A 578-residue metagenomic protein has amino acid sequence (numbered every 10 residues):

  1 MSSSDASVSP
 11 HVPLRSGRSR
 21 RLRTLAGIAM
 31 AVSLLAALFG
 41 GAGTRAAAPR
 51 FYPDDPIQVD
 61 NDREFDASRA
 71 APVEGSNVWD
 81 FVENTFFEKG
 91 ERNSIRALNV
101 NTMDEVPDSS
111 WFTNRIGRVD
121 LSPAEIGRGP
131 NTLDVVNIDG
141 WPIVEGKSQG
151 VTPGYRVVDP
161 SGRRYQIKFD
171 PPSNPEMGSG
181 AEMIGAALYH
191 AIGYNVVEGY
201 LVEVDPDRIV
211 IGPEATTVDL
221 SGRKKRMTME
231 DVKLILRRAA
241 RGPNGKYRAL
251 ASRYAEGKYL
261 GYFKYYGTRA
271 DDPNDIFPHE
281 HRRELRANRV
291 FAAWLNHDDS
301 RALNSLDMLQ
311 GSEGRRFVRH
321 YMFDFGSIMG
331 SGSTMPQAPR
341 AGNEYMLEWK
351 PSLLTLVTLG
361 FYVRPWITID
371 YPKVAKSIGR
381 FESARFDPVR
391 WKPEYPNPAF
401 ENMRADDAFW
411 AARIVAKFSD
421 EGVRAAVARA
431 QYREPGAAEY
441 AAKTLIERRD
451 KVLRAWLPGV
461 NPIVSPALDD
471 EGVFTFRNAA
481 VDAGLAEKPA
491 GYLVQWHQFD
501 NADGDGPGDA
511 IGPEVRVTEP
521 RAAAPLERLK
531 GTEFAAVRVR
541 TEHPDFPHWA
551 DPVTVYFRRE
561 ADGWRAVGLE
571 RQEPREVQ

Functional and structural regions predicted by a protein language model:
M1-R21: N-terminal secretory signal peptides that target proteins for export/translocation
G27-L38: Bacterial N-terminal signal peptides
P49-N77, S312-T475, A479-A483: C-terminal catalytic region of ATP-dependent kinase domains
F81-R128: Low-complexity, highly charged intrinsically disordered N-terminal segments that act as targeting/localization
G129-Y265, A522-E527, T532-Q578: Conserved ATP-binding subdomain of kinase catalytic cores across diverse folds
D219-H297, L309-F317, Y321, S331-T334: ATP-dependent phospho-/nucleotidyl transfer catalytic cores
S300-D307: Hydrophobic residue at the +6 position relative to the catalytic HRD Asp in the kinase catalytic loop
G484-D509, V539: Extended low-complexity, serine/threonine- and proline-enriched intrinsically disordered segments
